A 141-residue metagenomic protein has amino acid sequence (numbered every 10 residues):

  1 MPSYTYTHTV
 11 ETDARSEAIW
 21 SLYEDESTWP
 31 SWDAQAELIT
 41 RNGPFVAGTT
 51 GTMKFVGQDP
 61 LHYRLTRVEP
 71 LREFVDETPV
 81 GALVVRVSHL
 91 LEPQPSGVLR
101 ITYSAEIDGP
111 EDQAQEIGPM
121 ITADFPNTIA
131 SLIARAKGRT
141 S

Functional and structural regions predicted by a protein language model:
M1-E11, Q94, A123, G138-S141: Hydrophobic-ligand-binding modules of eukaryotic lipid transfer/binding families
M1-G43: Hydrophobic ligand-binding cavity/cleft-lining segments
P2-Y6, D59, R72, V85 (+1 more regions): Residues at beta-strand starts and edge strands
T9, R64, S88-L90: Short, surface-exposed charged micro-motifs
T12, G57-D59, I107-G109: Beta-strand elements of well-folded, non-transmembrane domains
D13-E17, R67-L71, L90-R100: A short, structured loop/turn motif at beta-sheet edges
S31, T40-A82, R86, N127 (+1 more regions): Glycine-rich portal/gate segments that line the openings of hydrophobic small-molecule binding cavities
P79-A130, A134: Beta-strand/loop substructures that line and gate deep hydrophobic ligand-binding cavities in soluble
